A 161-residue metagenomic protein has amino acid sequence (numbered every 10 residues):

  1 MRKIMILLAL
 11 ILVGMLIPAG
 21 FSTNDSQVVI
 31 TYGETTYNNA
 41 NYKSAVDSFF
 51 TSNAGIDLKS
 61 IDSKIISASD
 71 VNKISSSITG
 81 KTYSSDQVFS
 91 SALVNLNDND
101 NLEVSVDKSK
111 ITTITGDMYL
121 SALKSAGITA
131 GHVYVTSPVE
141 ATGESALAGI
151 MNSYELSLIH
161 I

Functional and structural regions predicted by a protein language model:
K3-S22: Sec-dependent N-terminal signal peptides of Gram-positive bacterial secreted proteins and lipoproteins
P18, D47-F49, N152: General N-terminal targeting signals
T23-H132: N-terminal, leucine/charged-rich tether regions that mediate assembly and partner docking in large macromolecular
S76-T79, M151-E155: Short, charged low-complexity intrinsically disordered segments located at boundaries of structured domains
S125-Y134, A141-Y154: Internal, conserved structured core segments that host functional sites
I159-I161: Conserved small/polar residues in nucleotide/adenosyl-binding loops
